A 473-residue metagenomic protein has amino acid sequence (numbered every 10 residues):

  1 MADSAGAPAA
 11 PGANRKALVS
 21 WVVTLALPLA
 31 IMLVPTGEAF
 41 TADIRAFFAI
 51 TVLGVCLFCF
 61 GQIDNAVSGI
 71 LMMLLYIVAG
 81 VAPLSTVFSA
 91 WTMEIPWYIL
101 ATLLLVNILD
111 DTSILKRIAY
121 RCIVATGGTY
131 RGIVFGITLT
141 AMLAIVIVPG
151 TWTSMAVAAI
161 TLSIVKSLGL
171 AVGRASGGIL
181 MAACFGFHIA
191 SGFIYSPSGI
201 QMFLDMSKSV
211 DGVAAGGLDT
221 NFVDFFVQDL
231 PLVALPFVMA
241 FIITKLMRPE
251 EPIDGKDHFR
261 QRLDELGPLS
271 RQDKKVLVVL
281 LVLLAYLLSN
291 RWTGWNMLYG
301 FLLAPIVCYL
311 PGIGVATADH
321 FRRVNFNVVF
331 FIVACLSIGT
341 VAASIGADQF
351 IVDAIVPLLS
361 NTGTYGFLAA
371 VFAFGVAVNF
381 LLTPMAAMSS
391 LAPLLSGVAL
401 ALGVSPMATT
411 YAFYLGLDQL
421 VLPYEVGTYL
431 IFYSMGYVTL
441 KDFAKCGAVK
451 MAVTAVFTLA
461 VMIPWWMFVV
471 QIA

Functional and structural regions predicted by a protein language model:
A2-L33, A39, I108-I114, G150 (+4 more regions): Juxtamembrane and boundary regions of transmembrane helices in multi-pass small-molecule transporters and channels
G37-D43, V52-I70, V87, I242-K245 (+2 more regions): Flexible hinge motifs at transmembrane-helix junctions and intramembrane kinks/re-entrant loops in multi-pass membrane
E38-F48, M93-L104, T151-S154, N296-P305 (+2 more regions): Structural signature of hydrophobic alpha-helical transmembrane segments
D43-A46, T92-P96, V124-L139, L168-M181 (+4 more regions): Membrane-interfacial loop-to-helix junctions in multi-pass transporters
F60-N65, E94, V106-R117, I145-A159 (+5 more regions): Short helix-coil transition sites and intra-membrane helix breaks within transmembrane domains of multi-pass
V67, F88-K116, T138-V146, A318-F350 (+1 more regions): Core transmembrane alpha-helical segments of multi-pass membrane transporters/permeases
L74-G80, T102, Y130-T138, A183-A190 (+4 more regions): Small-residue-rich segments of transmembrane alpha-helices in multi-pass membrane proteins, especially helix faces
I123-V213, P384-L415: Hydrophobic transmembrane alpha-helices that form the pore/transport pathway of multi-pass ion and small-solute
